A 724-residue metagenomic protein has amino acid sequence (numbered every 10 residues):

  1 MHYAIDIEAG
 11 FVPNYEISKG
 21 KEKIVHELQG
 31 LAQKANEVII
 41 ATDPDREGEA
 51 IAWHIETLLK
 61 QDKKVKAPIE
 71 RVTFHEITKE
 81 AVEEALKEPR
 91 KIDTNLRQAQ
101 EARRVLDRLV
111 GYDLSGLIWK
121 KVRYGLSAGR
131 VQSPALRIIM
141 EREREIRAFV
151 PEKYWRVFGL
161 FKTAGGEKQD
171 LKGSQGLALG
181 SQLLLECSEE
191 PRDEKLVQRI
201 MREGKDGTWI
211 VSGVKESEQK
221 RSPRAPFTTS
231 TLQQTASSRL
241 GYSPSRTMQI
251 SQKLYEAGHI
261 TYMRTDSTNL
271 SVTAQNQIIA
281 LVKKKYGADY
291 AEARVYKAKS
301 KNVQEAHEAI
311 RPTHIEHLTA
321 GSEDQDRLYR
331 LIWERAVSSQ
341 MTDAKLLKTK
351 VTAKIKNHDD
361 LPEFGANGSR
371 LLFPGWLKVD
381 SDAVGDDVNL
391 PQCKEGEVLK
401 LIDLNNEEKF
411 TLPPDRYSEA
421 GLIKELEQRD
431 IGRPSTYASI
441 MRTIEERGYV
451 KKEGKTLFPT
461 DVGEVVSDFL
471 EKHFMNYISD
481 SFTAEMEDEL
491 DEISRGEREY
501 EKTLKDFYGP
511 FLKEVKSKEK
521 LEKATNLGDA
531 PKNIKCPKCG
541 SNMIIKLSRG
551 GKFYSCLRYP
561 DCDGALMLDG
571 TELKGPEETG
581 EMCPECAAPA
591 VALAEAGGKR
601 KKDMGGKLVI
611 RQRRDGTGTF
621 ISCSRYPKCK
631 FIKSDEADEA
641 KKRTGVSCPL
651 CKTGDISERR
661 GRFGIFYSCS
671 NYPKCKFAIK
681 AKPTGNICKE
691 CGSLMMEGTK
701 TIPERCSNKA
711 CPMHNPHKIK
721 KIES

Functional and structural regions predicted by a protein language model:
M1-R104, V384, N405: Intrinsically disordered, low-complexity regulatory segments
K19-Q33, R46-A50, H54, I77-A81 (+19 more regions): Charged, alpha-helix-enriched surfaces in structured cytosolic catalytic cores of large nucleotide-utilizing machines
I77-G159, S217: C-terminal or mid-to-C-terminal helical accessory/interaction module adjacent to the motor/catalytic core
S115, G125, A148, E167-K168 (+5 more regions): Basic, low-complexity terminal or inter-domain segments flanking catalytic cores
K121-S127, M140-E194, R239: C-terminal helical "lid" subdomain and adjoining coupling/linker elements of P-loop NTPases
F149-A164, Q169, S181, W209-P244 (+5 more regions): C-terminal accessory/connector segments of nucleic-acid motor ATPases
R192-A225, E397: Metal- or metallocofactor-binding catalytic centers and their adjacent structured scaffolds across diverse enzyme
